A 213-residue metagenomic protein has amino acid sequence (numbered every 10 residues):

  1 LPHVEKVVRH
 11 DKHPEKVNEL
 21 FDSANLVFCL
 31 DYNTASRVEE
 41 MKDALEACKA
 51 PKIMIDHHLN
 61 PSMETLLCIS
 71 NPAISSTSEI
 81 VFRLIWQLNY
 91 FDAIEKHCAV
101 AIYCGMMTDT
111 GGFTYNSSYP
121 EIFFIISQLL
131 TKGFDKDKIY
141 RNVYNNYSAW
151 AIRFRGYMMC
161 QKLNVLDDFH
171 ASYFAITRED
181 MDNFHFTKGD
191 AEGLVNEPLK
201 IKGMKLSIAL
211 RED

Functional and structural regions predicted by a protein language model:
L1-A47: N-terminal small/polar loop signature for handling phosphorylated ligands or for N-terminal nucleophile
L1-H3, N18-E19, S23-L26, T110-D213: Hydrophobic helix-and-loop "lid/oligomerization" segment in the mid-to-C-terminal part of catalytic domains
H10-K12, L26, L30-N33, I55-H58 (+4 more regions): Fold-independent oxyanion-binding glycine-rich loops and adjacent beta-strand/coil segments at enzyme active sites
E15-N18, E40-A44, C68-N71, Y90-A93 (+1 more regions): A generic local secondary-structure boundary/capping motif
E19-D22, A44-A47, P61-S62, I94-K96 (+3 more regions): Solvent-exposed alpha-helices and their adjacent loops that cap or buttress functional pockets in soluble metabolic
F28, P51-I55, L67-S70, S172 (+1 more regions): Hydrophobic/aromatic beta-strand patches that form the interior of the parallel beta-sheet core in alpha/beta enzyme
C48-K49, L88-A93, D182-K188: Short, glycine- and charge-enriched coil/turn segments that flank and shape catalytic ligand pockets
I55-I125: Short alpha-helices
